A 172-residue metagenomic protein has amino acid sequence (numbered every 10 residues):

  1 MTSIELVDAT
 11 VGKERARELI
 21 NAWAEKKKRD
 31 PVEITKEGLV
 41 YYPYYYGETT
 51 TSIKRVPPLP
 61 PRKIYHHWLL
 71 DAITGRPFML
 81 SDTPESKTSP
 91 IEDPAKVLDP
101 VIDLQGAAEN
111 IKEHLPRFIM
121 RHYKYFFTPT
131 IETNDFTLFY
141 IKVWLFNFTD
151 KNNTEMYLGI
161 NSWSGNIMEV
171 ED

Functional and structural regions predicted by a protein language model:
M1-E155: Charged, low-complexity helical/coil segments in non-catalytic cytosolic or luminal regions
K151-D172: Acidic, serine/threonine-rich low-complexity disordered tracts
